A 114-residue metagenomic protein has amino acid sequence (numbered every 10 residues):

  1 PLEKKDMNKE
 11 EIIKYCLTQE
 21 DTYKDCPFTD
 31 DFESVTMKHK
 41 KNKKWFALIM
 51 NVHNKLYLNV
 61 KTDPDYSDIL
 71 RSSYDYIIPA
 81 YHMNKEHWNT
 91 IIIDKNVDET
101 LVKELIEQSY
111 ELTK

Functional and structural regions predicted by a protein language model:
P1-K114: Charge-dense, helix-prone N-terminal extensions
